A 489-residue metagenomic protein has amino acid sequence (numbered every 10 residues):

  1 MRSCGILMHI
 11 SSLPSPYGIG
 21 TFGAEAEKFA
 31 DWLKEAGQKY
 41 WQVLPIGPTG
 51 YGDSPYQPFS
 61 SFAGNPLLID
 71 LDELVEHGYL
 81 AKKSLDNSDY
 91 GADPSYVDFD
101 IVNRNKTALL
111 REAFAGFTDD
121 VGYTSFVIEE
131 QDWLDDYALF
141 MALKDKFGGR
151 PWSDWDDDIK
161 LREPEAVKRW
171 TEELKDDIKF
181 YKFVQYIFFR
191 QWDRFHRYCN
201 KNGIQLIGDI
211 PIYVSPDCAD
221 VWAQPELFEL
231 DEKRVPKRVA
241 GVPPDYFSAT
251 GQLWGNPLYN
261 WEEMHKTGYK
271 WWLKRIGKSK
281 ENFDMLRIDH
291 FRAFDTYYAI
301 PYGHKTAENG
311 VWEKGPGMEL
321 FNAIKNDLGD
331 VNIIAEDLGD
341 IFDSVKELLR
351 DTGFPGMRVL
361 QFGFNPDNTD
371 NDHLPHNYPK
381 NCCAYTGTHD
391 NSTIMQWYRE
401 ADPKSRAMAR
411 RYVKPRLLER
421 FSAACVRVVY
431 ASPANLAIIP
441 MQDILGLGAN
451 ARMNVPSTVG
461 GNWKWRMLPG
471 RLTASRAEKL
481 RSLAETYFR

Functional and structural regions predicted by a protein language model:
M1-S11, E27: N-terminal regions that are enriched for targeting/export leaders and immediately downstream pro/stem segments
H9, S15, D53-Q185, F189 (+3 more regions): Alpha-amylase-like alpha-glycosidases and glucanotransferases acting on alpha-linked glucans and related
A24-T49, N282-F283: Catalytic domains of carbohydrate-active enzymes, especially glycoside hydrolases
K34, W192-N200, K325, L349-R350: Surface-exposed amphipathic alpha-helices with a cationic face
E35, I159, A166, W465 (+2 more regions): Domain-scale activation on soluble regions of proteins
W41-P45, C199, Q205-P211, S279-A293: Short acidic catalytic loops
Y181-V214: Conserved, well-ordered alpha-helix/loop/beta-strand core segments that scaffold catalytic motifs
